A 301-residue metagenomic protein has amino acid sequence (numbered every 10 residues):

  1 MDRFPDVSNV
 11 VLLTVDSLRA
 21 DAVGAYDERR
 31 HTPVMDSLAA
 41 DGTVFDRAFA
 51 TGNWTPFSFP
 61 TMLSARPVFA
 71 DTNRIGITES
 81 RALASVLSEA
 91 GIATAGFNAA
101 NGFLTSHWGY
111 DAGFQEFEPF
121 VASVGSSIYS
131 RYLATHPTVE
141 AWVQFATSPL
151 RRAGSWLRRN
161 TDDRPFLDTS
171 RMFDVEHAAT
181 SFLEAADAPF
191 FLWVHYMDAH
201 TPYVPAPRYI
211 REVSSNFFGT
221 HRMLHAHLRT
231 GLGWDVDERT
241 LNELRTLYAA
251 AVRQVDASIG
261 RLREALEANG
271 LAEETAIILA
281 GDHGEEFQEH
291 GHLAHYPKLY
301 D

Functional and structural regions predicted by a protein language model:
M1-D301: Catalytic domains that recognize anionic headgroups
